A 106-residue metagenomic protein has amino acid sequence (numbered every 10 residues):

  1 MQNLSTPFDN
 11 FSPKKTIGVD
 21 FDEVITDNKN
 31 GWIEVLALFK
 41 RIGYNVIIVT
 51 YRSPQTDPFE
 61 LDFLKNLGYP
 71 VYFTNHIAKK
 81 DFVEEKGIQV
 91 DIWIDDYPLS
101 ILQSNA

Functional and structural regions predicted by a protein language model:
M1-K80: Alpha-helical substrate-recognition element adjacent to the catalytic core
L4, P98-A106: Asp-based, Mg2+/Mn2+-dependent phosphohydrolase catalytic module
K80-L99: Conserved Lys-Pro-Asp/Glu-containing loop-to-beta segment of HAD-superfamily phosphomonoesterases, centered on
